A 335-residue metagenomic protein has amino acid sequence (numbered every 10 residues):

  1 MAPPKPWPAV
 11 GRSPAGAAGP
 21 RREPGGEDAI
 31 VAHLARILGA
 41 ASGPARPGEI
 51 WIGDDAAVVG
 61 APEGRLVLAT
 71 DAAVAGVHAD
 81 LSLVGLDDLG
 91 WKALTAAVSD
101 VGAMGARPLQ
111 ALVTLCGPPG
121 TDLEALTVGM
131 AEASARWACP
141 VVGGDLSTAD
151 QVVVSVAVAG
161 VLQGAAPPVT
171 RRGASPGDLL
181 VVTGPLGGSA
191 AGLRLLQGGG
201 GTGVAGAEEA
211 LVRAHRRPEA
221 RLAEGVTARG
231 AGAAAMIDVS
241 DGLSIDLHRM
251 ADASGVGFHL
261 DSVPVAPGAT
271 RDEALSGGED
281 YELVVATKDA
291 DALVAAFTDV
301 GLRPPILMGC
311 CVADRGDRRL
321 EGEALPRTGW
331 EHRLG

Functional and structural regions predicted by a protein language model:
M1-G85, M104, V113, A131-A133 (+1 more regions): Extreme N-terminal cap/leader segments of soluble proteins
P3, G26, R65, R216-E219 (+1 more regions): Acidic, Ser/Thr/Pro-rich beta/coil linker or hinge segments at domain junctions
V58, A97, G105, V141 (+4 more regions): Residue-level signal for inorganic ion chemistry
L66, A73, R107-L195, C310: Glycine-rich anion-binding loops of enzyme active sites
L86-Q110, A125-R136, A223-T227, S244-M250: Small-aliphatic-rich amphipathic alpha-helix that forms the alpha element of a beta-alpha
G120, V212-E279, V312, R319-E321: Active-site-proximal betaalpha loop/short-helix elements that scaffold phosphoryl/nucleotidyl transfer chemistry
A159, V284-K288: Short hydrophobic/aromatic beta-strand micro-patches that form the beta-sheet surface supporting nucleotide- or nucleic
A190-E208: Short, compositionally biased
